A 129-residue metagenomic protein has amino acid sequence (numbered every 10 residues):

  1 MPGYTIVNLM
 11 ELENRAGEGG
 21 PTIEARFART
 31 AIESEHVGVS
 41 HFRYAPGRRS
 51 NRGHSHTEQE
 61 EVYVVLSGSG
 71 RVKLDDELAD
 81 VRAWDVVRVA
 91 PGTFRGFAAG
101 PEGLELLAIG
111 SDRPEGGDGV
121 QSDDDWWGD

Functional and structural regions predicted by a protein language model:
M1-V37, P46, G117-D129: A short, N-terminal "cap"/entry segment at the start of jelly-roll beta-barrel domains of the cupin/DSBH fold
R29-A31, N51-T57, A98-A99: Short histidine-centered beta-strand/loop micro-motifs that create catalytic or ligand/metal-coordination sites
S34-V37, A45-S50, S69-R71, L78 (+1 more regions): Short, charged/polar surface micro-motifs in flexible loops or helix N-caps
H41-A45, S55-K73: Short, conserved beta-strand element in jelly-roll/cupin
R52, V72-K73, V89, R95-P101: Short beta-strand His + acidic residue motifs that chelate non-heme Fe in jelly-roll/DSBH and cupin folds
E58, E77, T93-F94, E102-G103: A generic "binding-loop/recognition-motif" signal
D76-P91: Short acidic-glycine-tyrosine-enriched beta hairpin
G96-D129: Double-stranded beta-helix
